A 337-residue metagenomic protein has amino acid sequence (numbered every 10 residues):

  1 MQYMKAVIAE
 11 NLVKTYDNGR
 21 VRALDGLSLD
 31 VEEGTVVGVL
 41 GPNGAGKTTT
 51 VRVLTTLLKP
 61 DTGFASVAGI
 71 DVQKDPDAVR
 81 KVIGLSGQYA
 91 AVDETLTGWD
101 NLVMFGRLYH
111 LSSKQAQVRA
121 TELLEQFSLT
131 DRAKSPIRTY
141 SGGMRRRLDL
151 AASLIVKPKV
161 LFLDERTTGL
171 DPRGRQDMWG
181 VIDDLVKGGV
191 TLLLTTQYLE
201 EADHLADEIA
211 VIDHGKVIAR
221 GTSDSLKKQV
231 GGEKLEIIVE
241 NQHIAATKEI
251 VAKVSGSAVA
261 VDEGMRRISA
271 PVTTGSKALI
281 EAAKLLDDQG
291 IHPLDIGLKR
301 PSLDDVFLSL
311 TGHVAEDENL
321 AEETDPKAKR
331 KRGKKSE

Functional and structural regions predicted by a protein language model:
Y3-M4, T274-E337: C-terminal coupling/interaction segments
K5-A9, K14-D213, I218-A219: ABC transporter nucleotide-binding domains
K14, L29, I237-V239, A270 (+1 more regions): Preference for bulky hydrophobic residues occupying beta-strand positions in well-ordered beta-sheet regions
N18, E33, D131, N241 (+3 more regions): Non-catalytic surface loops within mature trypsin-like serine protease
F64, P136, K234-E236, D295-G297: Residues at or immediately flanking beta-strands
H110, G231, L235, G256 (+2 more regions): Non-catalytic alpha-helical coupling and interface elements of nucleotide-dependent molecular machines and regulators
G180-T273: ABC transporter nucleotide-binding domain
